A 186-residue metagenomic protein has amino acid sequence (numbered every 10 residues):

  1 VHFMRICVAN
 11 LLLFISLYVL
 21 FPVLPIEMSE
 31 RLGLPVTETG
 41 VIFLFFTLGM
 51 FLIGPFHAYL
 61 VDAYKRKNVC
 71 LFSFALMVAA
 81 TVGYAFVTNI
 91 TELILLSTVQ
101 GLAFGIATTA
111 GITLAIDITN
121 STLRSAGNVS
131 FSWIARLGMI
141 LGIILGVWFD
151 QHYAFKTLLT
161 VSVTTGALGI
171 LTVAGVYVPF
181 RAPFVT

Functional and structural regions predicted by a protein language model:
H2-G40: Helix-loop boundary and gating motifs at the non-cytosolic
G33, K65, F86-T91: Helix-breaking motifs and short loop linkers at transmembrane-helix boundaries and internal kinks in secondary membrane
T47-P55, M139-I140: Residue-level signature of mid-helix packing/kink "hotspots" within the transmembrane helices of 12-pass Major
I53-K65, D150: Helix-to-loop junctions at the C-terminal end of transmembrane segments in multipass secondary transporters
N68-V82, V163: Structural signature of the two symmetry-related core transmembrane helices
A80, T91-V99: Paired small-residue
A107-T119: Intracellular juxtamembrane helix-capping segments at the cytosolic ends of symmetry-related transmembrane helices
L158-G175: Symmetry-related core transmembrane helices of the 12-TM Major Facilitator Superfamily/SLC fold
